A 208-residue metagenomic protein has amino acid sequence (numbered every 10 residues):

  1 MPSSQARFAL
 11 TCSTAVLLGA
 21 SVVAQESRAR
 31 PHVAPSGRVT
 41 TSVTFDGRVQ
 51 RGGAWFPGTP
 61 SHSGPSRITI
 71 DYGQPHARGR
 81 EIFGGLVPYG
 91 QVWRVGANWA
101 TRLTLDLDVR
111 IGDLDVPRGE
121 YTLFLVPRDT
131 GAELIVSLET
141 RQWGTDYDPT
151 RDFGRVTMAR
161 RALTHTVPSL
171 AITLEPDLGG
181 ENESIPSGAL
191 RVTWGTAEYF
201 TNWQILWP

Functional and structural regions predicted by a protein language model:
M1-A6: N-terminal secretory signal peptides that target proteins for export/translocation
A9-A20: Bacterial N-terminal signal peptides
Q25-V116, T122-P208: Targeting-peptide/extracellular-domain and disordered-appendage signature
